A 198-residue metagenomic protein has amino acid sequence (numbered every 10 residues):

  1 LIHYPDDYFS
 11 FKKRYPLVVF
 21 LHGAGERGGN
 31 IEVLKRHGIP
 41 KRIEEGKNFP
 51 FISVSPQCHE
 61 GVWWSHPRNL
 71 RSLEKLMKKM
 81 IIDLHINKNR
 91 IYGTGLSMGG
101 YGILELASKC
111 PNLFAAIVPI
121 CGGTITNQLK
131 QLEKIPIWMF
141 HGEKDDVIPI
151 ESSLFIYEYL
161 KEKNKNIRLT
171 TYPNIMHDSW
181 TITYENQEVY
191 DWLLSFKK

Functional and structural regions predicted by a protein language model:
L1-Y8, L17: A short loop-to-beta-strand scaffold at the N-terminal edge of the catalytic core in hydrolase folds
H3, I120, P136-F140, K144-K198: C-terminal catalytic histidine-bearing segment of alpha/beta-hydrolase fold enzymes
D6-K13, G61-M98: Gly/Ser-rich "nucleophile elbow"/oxyanion-hole loop immediately N-terminal to the catalytic nucleophile in hydrolases
L17, L21-S72: Active-site machinery of serine-nucleophile hydrolases
F20-G28, C58, I81-L84, L96 (+5 more regions): Cell-envelope and extracellular/periplasmic
V33-E44, C121-K130, E151, F155: Alpha-helical scaffolding within the catalytic cores of extracellular/periplasmic polymer-degrading hydrolases
F49, L132-I137: Short, proline-enriched alpha-helix->beta-strand connector loops that line the catalytic pocket of alpha/beta-hydrolase
K78-D83, N89-E133: Primarily recognizes the serine-hydrolase "nucleophile elbow" in alpha/beta-hydrolase and SGNH/GDSL folds
